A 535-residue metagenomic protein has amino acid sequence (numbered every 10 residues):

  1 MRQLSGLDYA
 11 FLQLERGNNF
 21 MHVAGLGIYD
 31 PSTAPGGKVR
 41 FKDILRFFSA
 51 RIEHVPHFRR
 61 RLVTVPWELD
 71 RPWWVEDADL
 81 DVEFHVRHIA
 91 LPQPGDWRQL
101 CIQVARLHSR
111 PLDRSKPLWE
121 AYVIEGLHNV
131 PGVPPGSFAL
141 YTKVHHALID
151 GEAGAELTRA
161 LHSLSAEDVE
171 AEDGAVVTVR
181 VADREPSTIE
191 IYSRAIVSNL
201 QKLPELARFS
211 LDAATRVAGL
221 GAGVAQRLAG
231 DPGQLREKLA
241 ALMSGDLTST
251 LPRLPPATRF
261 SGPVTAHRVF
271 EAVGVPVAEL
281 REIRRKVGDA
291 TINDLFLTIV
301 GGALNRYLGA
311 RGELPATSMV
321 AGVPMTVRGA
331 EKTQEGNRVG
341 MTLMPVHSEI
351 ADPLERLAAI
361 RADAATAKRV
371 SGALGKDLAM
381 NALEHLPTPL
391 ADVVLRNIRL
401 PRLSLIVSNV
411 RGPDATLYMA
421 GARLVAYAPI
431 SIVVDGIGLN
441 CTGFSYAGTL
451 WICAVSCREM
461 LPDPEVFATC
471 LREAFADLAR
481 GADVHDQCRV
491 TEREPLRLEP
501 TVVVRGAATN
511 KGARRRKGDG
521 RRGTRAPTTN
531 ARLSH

Functional and structural regions predicted by a protein language model:
M1-L7, A24-V39, L45-I437, C441-R472 (+1 more regions): Soluble acyl-CoA-dependent acyltransferase catalytic core bearing the H(X)4D motif
E15-N18: An N-terminal structural lobe/cap that precedes and organizes the functional/catalytic core across diverse proteins
